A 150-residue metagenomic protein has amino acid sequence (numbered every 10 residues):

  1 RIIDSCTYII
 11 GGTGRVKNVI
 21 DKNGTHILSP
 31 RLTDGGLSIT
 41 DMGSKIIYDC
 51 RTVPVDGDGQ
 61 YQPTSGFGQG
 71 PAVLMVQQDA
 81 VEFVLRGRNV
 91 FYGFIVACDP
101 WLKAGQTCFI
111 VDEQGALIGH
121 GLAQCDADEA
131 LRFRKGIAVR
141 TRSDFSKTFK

Functional and structural regions predicted by a protein language model:
R1-K150: Polybasic, low-complexity RNA-engagement segments
